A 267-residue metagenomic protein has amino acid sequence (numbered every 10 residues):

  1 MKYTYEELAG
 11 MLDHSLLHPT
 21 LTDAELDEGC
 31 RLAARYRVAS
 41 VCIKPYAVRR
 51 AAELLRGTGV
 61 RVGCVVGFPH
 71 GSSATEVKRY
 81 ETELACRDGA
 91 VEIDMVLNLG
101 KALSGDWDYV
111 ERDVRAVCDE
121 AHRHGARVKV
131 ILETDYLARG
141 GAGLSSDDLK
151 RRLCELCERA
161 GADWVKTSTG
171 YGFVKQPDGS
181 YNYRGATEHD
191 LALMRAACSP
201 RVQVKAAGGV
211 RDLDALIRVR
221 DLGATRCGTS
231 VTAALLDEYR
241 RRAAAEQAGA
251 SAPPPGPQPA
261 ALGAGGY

Functional and structural regions predicted by a protein language model:
K2-Y36, Y46-V204, L213-D237, R242-A245 (+2 more regions): Alpha/beta enzyme core
A39: Conserved aromatic-histidine-acidic binding/catalytic patches
C42-I43: Short beta-strand scaffold positions
A207: Short hydrophobic "strand-cap" motifs at the C-terminus of beta-strands
